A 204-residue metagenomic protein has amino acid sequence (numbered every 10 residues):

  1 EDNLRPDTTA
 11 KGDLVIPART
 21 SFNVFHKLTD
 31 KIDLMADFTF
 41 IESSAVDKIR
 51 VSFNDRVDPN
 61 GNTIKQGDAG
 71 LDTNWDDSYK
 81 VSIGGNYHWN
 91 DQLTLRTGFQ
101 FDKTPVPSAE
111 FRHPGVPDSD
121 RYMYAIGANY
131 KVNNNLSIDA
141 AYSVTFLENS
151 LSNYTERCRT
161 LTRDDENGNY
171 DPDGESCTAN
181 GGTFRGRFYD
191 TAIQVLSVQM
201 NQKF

Functional and structural regions predicted by a protein language model:
E1-F204: Outer-membrane beta-barrel porins/channels
